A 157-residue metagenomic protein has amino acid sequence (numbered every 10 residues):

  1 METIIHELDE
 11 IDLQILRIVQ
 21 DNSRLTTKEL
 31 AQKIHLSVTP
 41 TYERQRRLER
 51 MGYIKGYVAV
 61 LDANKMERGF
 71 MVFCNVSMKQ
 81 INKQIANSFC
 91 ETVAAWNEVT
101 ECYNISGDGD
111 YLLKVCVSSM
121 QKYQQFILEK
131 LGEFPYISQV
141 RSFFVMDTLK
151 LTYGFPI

Functional and structural regions predicted by a protein language model:
M1-I157: A compositional/biophysical signature of low hydrophobicity enriched in polar/charged and small residues
